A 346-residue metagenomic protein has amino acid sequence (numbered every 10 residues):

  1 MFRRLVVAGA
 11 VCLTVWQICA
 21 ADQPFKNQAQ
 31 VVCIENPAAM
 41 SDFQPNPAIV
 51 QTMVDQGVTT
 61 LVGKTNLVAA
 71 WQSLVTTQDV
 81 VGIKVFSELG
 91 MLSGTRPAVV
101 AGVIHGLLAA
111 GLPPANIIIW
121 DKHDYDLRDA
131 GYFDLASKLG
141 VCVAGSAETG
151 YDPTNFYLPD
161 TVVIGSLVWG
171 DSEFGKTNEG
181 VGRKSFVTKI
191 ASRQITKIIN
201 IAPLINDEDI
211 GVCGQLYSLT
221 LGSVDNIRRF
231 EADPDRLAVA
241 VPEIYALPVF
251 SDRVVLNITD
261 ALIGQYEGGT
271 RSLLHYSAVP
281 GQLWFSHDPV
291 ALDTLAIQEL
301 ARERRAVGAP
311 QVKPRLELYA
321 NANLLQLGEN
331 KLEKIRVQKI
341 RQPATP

Functional and structural regions predicted by a protein language model:
M1-R4: Positively charged n-region of N-terminal signal peptides that target proteins for export
V6-W16: Bacterial N-terminal signal peptides
D22-T77, G90, G94-A101, H105-P346: Extended, low-polarity segments enriched in aliphatic/aromatic residues
